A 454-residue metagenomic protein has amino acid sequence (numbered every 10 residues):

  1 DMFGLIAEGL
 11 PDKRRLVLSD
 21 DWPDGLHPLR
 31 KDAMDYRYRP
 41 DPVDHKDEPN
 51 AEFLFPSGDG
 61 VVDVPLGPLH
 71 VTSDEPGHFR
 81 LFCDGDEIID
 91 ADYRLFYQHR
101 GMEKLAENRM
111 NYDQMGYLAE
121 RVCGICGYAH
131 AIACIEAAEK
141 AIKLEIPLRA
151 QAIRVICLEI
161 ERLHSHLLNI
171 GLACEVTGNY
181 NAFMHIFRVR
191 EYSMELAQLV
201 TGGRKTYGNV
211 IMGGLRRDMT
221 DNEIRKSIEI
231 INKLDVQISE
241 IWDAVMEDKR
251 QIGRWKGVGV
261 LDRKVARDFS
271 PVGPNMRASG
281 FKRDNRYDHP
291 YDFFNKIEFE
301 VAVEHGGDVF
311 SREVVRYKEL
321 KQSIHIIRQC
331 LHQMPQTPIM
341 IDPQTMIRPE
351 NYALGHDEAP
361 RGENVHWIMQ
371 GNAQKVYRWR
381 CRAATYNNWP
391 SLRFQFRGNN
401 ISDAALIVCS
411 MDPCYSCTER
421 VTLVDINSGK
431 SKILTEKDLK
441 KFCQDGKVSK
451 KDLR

Functional and structural regions predicted by a protein language model:
D1-R454: Active-site bordering "gate/hinge" segments that shape substrate access to catalytic or cofactor-binding pockets
